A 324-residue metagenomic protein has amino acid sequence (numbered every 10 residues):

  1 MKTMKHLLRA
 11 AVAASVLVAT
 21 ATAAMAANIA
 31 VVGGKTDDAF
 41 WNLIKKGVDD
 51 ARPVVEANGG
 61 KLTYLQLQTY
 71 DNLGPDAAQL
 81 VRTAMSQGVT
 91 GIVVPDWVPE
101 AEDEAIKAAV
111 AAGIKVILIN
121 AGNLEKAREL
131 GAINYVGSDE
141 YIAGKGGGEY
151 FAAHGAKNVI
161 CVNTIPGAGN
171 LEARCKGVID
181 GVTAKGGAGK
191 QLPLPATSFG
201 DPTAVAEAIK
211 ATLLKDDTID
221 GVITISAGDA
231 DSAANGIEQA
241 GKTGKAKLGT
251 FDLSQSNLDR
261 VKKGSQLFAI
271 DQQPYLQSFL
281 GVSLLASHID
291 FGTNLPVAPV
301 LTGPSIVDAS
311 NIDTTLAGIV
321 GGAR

Functional and structural regions predicted by a protein language model:
M1-A26: Gram-negative bacterial Sec-dependent N-terminal signal peptides
T3, A24-R324: A residue-level marker of the well-folded mature domains of exported/periplasmic proteins
